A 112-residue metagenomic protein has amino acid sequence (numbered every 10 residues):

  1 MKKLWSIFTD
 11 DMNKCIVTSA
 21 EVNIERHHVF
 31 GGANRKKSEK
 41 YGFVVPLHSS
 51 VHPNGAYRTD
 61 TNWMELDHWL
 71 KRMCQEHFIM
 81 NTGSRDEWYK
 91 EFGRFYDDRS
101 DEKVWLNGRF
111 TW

Functional and structural regions predicted by a protein language model:
M1-K14, R35-G42: Short, charged surface segments at domain edges that flank catalytic/cofactor-binding sites
C15-S19, H48: Short cysteine-rich clusters marking metal-coordination/redox-active sites
E21-R26, N54-Y57: Short, non-ligating residues that shape and space the ligands of small metal-coordination modules and catalytic
N23-R35: Short recognition patches in nucleic-acid-associated and regulatory proteins
I24, V45-P46: A broad, low-specificity signal marking well-ordered, structured residues that form hydrophobic/aromatic
V29, S50-V51: Residues immediately flanking
R35-V45, P53-W112: Polybasic, low-complexity binding patches
